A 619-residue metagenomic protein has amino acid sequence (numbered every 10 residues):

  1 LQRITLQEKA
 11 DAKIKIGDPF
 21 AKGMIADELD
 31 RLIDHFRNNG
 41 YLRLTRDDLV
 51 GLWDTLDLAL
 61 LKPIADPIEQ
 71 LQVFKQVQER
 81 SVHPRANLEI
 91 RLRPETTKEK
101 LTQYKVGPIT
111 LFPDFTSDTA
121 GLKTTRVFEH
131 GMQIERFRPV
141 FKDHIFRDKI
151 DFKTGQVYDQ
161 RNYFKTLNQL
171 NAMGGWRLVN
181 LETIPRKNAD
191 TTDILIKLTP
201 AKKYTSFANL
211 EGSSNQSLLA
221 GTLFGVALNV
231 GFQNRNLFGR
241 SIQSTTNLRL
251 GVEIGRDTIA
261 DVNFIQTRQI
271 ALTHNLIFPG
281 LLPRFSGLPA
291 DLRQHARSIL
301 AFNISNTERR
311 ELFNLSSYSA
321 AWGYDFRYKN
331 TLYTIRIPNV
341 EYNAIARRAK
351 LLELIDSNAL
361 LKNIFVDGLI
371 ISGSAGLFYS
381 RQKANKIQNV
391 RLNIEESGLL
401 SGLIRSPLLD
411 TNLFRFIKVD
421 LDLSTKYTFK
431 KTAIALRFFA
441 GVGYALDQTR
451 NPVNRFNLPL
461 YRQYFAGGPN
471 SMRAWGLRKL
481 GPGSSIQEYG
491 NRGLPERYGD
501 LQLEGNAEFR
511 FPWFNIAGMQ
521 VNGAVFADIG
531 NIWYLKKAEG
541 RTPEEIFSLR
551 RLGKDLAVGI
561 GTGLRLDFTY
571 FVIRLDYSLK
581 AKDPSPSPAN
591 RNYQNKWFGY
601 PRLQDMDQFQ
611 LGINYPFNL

Functional and structural regions predicted by a protein language model:
L1-S214, R249, I254, V419 (+1 more regions): Periplasmic polypeptide-binding modules associated with outer-membrane biogenesis and secretion
Q2-K9, K15-D18, T45, P139-V140 (+6 more regions): Gram-negative/organellar outer-membrane beta-barrel architecture
D34, N38-T45, G155, A172 (+10 more regions): Intrinsically disordered or highly flexible coil/loop and linker segments, enriched in small and charged/polar residues
N87-P113, N314-I337, K430-F465: Internal hydrophobic scaffold segments of catalytic domains
F128, M132, S213-G221, R336-Q520 (+2 more regions): C-terminal outer-membrane beta-barrel translocator/porin domains of Gram-negative envelope proteins and their
I150-T154, N168-L181, L237, L281-F285 (+10 more regions): Hydrophobic alpha-helix feature that most strongly marks membrane-spanning transmembrane helices and their immediate
A557-R565: Short glycine-rich, acidic/polar surface loops and turns
